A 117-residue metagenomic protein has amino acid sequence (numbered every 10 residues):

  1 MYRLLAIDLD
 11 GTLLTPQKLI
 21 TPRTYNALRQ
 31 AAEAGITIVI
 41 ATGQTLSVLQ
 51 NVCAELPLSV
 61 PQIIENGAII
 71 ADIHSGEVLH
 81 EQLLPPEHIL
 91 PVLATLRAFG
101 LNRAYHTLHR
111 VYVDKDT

Functional and structural regions predicted by a protein language model:
Y2-Q17, V92: Asp-based phosphoryl-transfer active-site loop
P22-T117: Active-site phosphate-binding/coordination module
